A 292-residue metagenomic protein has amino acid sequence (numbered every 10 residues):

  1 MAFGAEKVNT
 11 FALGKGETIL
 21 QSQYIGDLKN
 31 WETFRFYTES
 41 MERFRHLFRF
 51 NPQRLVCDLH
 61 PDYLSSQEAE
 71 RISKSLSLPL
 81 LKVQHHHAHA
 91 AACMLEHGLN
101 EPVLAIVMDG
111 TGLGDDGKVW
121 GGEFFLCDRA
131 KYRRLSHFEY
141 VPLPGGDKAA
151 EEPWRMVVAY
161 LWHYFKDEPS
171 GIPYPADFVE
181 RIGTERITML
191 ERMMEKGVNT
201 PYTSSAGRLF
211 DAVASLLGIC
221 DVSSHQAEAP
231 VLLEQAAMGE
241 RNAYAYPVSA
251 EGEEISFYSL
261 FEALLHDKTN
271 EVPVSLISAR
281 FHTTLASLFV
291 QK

Functional and structural regions predicted by a protein language model:
M1, K82-A105: Conserved phosphate-binding catalytic cores of ATP/NTP-utilizing and phosphoryl-transfer enzymes
A2-G4, G14, D58, A105-M108: Short beta-strand segments
K7-R35, E39-E42, W162-K292: A contiguous, well-structured pocket-lining segment that forms one wall/lid of small-molecule binding clefts in soluble
K7-V8, L59-L64, G112-L113: Gly/Ser/Thr-rich loops at beta-strand to alpha-helix junctions that form or flank small-molecule/cofactor-binding
R49-D62, L80-L81: Short glycine-rich phosphate-binding loop at a beta-alpha junction
D58, L80-H89, V107-M108, Y202-A206 (+1 more regions): Active-site nucleophile and cofactor-binding loops and adjacent substrate-binding regions of central metabolic enzymes
D62-L76, D115-C127: Short Gly/Thr/Asp-enriched flexible loops that form oxyanion-binding sites at enzyme active sites
M94-Y160, G171, E195, Y202-S204 (+1 more regions): Active-site histidine-anchored catalytic micro-motif
